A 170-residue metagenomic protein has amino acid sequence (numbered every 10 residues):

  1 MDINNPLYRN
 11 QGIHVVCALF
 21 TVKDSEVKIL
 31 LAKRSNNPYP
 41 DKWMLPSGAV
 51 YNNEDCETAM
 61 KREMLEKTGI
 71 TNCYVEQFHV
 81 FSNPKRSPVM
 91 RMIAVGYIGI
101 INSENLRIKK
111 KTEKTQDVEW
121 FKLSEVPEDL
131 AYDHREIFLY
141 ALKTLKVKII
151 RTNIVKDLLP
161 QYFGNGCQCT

Functional and structural regions predicted by a protein language model:
M1-D2, S82: Short structured motifs
D2-M44: N-terminal strand-loop-strand
L7, V50, E54, N83 (+1 more regions): Short, charged/polar micro-motifs that form catalytic or ligand-binding hotspots
Q11-V15, T58, G69-R107, K111-K114 (+2 more regions): Active-site segment of metal-dependent pyrophosphate-handling enzymes, primarily the Nudix hydrolase catalytic core
E26-T71, R151-C169: Conserved Nudix-box catalytic region and its N-terminal flanking loop in Nudix hydrolases and closely related
I29, K33-S35, P40, S47 (+3 more regions): Short, His- and charge-rich active-site/binding loops that engage polyanionic ligands
R62-K67, V95, G99, Y140 (+1 more regions): Residue-level signal for well-ordered alpha-helical scaffold segments within enzymatic catalytic domains
I108-L142, P160-G164: NUDIX/MutT-family hydrolases
